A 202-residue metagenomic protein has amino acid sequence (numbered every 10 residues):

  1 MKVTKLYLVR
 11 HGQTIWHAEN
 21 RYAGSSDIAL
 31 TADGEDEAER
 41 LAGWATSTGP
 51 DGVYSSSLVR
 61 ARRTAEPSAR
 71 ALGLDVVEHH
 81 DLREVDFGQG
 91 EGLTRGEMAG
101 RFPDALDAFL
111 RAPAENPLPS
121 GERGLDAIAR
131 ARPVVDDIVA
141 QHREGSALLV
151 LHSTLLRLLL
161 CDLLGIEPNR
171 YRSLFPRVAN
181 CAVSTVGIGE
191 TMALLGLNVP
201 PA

Functional and structural regions predicted by a protein language model:
M1-T4, V85-E97, A140-S146, C161-A202: Acidic, low-complexity terminal tails and accessory targeting/binding regions of phosphate-metabolizing enzymes
H11, H152: Short, conserved phosphate/pyrophosphate- and ester-handling motifs at nucleotide-, phospho-/glycolipid
T14-D27: Glycine-rich N-terminal loop/short-helix segment of MobA-like nucleotidyltransferase
G34-D51, D136-I138, T185-G187: A short, N-terminal amphipathic alpha-helix
R40-L106: Phosphate-coordination/substrate-recognition cap region in phosphate-metabolizing enzymes
S55-S56, A129, V150-L151: Short beta-strand scaffold positions
A105-D126: Short glycine/proline- and acidic residue-enriched helix-loop micro-motifs that form flexible lids or anion-recognition
S153-R157: GST superfamily/GST-like fold recognition
